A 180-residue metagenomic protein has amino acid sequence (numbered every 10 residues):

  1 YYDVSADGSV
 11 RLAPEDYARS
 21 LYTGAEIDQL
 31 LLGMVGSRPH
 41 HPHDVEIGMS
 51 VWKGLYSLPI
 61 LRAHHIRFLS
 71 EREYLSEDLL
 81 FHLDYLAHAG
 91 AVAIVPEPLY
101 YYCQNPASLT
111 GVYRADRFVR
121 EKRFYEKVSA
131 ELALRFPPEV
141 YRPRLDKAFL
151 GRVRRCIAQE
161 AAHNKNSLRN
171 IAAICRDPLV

Functional and structural regions predicted by a protein language model:
Y1-A93, Y100-D116: Donor-binding/catalytic cores of nucleotide-activated saccharide and glycerol-phosphate transferases/polymerases
V10-D16, A130, I157-V180: Membrane-interface aromatic/basic loop that binds lipid-linked glycans or pyrophosphate carriers, typified by
D84, R123, K127, N170-A173: Alpha-helical elements of Rossmann-like donor-binding domains used by nucleotide-donor carbohydrate transfer enzymes
A89-P98, E121, L145-D146: A short alpha/beta connector and helix-capping loop motif
V112-V119, V140, R144: A short glycine-/small-residue-rich loop at the edge of a beta-strand within enzyme catalytic domains
R123-R144: C-terminal, non-catalytic tails of nucleotide-sugar-dependent glycosyltransferases
P143-A158: Amphipathic alpha-helical repeat scaffolds of TPR domains
